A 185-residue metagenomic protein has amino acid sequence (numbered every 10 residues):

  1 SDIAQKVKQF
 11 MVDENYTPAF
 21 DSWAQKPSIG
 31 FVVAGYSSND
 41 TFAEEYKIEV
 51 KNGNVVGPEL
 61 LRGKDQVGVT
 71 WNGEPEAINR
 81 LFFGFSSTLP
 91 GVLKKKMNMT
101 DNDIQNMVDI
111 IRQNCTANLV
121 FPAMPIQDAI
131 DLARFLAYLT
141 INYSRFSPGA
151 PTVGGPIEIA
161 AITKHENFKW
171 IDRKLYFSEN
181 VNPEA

Functional and structural regions predicted by a protein language model:
S1-A185: N-terminal nucleophile
